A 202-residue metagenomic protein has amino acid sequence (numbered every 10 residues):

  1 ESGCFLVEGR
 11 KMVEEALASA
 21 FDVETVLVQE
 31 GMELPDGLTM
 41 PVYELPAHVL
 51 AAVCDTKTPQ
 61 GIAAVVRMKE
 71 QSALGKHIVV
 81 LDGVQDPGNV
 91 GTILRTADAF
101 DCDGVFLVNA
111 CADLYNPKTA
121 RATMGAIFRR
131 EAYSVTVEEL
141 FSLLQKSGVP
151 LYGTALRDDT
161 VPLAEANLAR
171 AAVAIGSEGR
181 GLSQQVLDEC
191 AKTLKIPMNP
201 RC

Functional and structural regions predicted by a protein language model:
E1-D55: N-terminal positively charged helical leader segments and presequences
R10, V28-L34, M68-K69, L156-D158 (+1 more regions): Short, polar loop motifs at secondary-structure junctions
A18, E70, L74-D159: RNA substrate-binding interface of SAM-dependent RNA methyltransferases
E33-M40, Q71-L74, Q184-D188: Short loop/helix-cap segments at secondary-structure boundaries that form the rim of catalytic
L45-P46, D82, V108-N109, E131 (+1 more regions): Short beta->alpha connector loops at strand-helix junctions that form conserved, small/polar/Pro-enriched
K57-I62, V66-A73: Acidic/glycine-rich phosphate/pyrophosphate-binding loops and surrounding catalytic core that coordinate Mg2+
A64, A99-F100, C111-L114, K118-I127 (+1 more regions): Structured adenosyl-cofactor binding patch, chiefly the S-adenosyl-L-methionine
Y152-C202: Active-site/ligand-binding-proximal alpha/beta "capping" segment
